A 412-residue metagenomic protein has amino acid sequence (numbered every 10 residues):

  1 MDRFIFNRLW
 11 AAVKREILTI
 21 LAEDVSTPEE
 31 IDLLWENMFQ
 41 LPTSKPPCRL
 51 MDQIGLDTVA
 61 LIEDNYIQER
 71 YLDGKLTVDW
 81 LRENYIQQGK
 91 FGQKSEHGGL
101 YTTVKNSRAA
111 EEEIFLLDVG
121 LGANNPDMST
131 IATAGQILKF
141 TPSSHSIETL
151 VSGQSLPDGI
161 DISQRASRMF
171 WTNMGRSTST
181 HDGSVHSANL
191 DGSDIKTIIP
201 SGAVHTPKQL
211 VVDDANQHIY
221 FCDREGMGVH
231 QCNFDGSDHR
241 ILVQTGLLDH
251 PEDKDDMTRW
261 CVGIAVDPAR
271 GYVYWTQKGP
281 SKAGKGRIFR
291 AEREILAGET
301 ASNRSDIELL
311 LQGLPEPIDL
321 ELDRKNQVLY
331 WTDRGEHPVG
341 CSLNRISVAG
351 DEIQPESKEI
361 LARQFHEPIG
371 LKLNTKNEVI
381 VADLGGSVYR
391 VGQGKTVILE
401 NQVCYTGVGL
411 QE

Functional and structural regions predicted by a protein language model:
M1-R108: NAD(P)-dependent Rossmann-like dehydrogenase/reductase catalytic/cofactor-binding core
N106-E148: An edge-strand/N-cap motif at the start of beta-rich repeat modules
R108-E112, A123-P126, A132, Q154-S167 (+9 more regions): Beta-rich, blade/repeat-based domains predominating in secreted/periplasmic proteins but also intracellular
L117-V119, T172, C222, T276 (+2 more regions): Residue-level marker for isolated small/hydroxyl-bearing positions within beta-strands of beta-sheet-rich domains
L121-N125, G175-S179, G226-G228, G279-A283 (+2 more regions): Short glycine/acidic-enriched loop and turn motifs that connect beta-strands
D127-S129, T133-L138, G183-H186, G228-H230 (+3 more regions): A short loop-to-beta-strand structural motif that recurs across blades of beta-propeller domains
H145-V151, D194-S201, D238-K254, S305-L311 (+2 more regions): A short beta-strand motif characteristic of beta-propeller blades
C232-F234, A291-T300, I346-I353: Short loop/turn segments immediately following beta-strands, especially the blade-tip and inter-blade linker loops
